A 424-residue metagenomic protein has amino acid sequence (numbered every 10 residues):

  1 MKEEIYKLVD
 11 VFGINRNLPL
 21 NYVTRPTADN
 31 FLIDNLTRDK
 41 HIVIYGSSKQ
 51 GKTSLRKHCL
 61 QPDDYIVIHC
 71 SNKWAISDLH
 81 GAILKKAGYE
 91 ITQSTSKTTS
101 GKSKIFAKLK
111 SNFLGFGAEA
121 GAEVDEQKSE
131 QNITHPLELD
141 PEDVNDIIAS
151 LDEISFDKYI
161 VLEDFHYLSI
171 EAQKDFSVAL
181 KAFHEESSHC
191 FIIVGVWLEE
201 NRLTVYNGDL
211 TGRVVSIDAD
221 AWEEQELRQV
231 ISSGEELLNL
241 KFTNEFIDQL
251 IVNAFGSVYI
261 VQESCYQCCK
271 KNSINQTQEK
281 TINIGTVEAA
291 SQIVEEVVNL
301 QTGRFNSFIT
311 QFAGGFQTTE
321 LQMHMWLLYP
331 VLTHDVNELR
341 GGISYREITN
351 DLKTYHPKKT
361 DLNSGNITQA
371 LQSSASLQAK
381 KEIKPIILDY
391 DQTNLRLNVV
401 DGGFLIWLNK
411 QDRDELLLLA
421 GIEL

Functional and structural regions predicted by a protein language model:
M1-I42, S47, A120, L424: A short, basic N-terminal segment
D29-L162, Y167-K174, S188-H189, K358-L362: P-loop NTPase nucleotide-binding core
D39, K49-Q50, K73-A75, Y167 (+4 more regions): Conserved nucleotide-binding/hydrolysis micro-motifs of P-loop NTPases
H41-G46, Y167-L168, A182-N207: Sensor-1/coupling segment of RecA-like P-loop NTPase cores
Y65, V205-A221: A short helix-turn-beta junction within AAA+ P-loop NTPase domains corresponding to the substrate/partner-engaging
A219-I247, F255-S264: Conserved small helical "lid"/interfacial subdomain of P-loop NTPases
T243-L300, D412: Amphipathic alpha-helical "lid/sensor" segments that cap RecA-like P-loop NTPase cores
T286-L424: C-terminal leucine-rich, beta-strand-based interaction scaffolds used for sensing/assembly
